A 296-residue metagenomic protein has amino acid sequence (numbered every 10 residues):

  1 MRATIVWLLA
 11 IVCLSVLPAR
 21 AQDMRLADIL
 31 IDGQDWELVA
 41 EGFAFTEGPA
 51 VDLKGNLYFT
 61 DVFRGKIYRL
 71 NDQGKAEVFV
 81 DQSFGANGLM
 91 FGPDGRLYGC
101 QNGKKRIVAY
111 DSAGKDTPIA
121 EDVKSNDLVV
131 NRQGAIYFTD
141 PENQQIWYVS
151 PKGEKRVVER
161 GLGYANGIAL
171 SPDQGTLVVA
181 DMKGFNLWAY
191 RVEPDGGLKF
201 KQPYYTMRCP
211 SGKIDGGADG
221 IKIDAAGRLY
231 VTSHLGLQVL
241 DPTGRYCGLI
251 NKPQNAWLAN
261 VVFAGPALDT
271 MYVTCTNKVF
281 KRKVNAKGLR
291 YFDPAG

Functional and structural regions predicted by a protein language model:
V6-V16: Bacterial N-terminal signal peptides
A21-D35, Y291-F292: Blade/loop signatures of beta-propeller domains
W36-A40, K75-V80, K115-A120, E154-R160 (+2 more regions): A short beta-strand motif characteristic of beta-propeller blades
E41-N56, Q82-R106, E121-Y137, N143-Q145 (+3 more regions): Beta-rich, blade/repeat-based domains predominating in secreted/periplasmic proteins but also intracellular
V62, N102, P141, M182 (+5 more regions): Short loop/turn segments immediately following the C-termini of beta-strands
K66-Y68, R106-V108, Q145-W147, N186-W188 (+2 more regions): A short loop-to-beta-strand structural motif that recurs across blades of beta-propeller domains
Y190-G197, V284-R290: Short loop/turn segments immediately following beta-strands, especially the blade-tip and inter-blade linker loops
N260-G296: Blade-level signature of beta-propeller repeat domains, shared across WD40, Kelch, NHL, RCC1 and BNR/Asp-box propellers
